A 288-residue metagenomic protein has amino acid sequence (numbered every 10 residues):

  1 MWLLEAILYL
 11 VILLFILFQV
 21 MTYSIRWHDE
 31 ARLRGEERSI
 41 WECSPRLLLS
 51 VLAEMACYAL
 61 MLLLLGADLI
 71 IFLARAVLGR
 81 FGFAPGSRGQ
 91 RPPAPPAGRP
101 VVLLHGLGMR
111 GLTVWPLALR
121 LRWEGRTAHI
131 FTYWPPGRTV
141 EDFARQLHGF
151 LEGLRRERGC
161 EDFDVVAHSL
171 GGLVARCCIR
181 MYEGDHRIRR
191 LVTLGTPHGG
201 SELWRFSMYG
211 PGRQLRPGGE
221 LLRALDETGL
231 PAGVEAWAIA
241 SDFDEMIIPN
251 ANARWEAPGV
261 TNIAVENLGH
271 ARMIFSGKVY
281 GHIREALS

Functional and structural regions predicted by a protein language model:
M1-V101, W115, L119, E124: Flexible, membrane-associating and regulatory peripheral segments of lipid-active enzymes
P92-P93, E227-G229, N252-W255: Short secondary-structure boundary/capping segments
A97-R99, L230-A236, A257-T261: Short, proline-enriched alpha-helix->beta-strand connector loops that line the catalytic pocket of alpha/beta-hydrolase
V101-L112, P116-G233, I239, M246 (+1 more regions): Serine-dependent carboxylesterase/thioesterase catalytic core of lipase-like alpha/beta-hydrolase/SGNH enzymes
V140, G269-G277: Catalytic histidine-centered segment of alpha/beta-hydrolase-like enzymes
D242-F243, N267-G269: Acidic beta-to-alpha connecting loop that harbors the catalytic carboxylate
D242-V260: Conserved loop-alpha-helix segment in the C-terminal half of the alpha/beta-hydrolase fold that carries the catalytic
I274-A286: Post-His helix in hydrolase/transferase enzymes
